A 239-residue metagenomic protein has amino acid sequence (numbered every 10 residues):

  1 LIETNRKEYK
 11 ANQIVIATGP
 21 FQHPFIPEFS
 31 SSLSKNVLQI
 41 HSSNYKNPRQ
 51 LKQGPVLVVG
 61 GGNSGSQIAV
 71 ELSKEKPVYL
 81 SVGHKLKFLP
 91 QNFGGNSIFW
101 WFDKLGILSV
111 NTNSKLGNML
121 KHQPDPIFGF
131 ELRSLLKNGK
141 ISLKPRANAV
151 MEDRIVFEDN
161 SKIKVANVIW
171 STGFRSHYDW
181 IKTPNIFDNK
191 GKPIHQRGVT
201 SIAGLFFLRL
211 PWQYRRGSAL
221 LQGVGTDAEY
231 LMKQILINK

Functional and structural regions predicted by a protein language model:
L1-K239: Flavin (primarily FAD) cofactor-binding/catalytic cores of flavoenzymes
